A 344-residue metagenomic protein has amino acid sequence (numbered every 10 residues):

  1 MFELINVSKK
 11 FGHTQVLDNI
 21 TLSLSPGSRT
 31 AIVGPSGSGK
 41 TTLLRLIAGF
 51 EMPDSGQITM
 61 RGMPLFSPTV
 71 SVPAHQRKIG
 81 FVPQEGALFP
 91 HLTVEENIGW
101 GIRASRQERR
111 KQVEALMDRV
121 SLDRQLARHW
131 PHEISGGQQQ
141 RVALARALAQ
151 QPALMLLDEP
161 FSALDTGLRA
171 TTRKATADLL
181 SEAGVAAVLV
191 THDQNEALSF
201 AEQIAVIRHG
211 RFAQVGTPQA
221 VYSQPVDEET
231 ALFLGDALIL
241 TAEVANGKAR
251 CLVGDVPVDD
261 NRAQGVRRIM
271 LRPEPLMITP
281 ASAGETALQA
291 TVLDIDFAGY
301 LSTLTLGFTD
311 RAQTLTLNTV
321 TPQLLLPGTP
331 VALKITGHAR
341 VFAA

Functional and structural regions predicted by a protein language model:
V33-P35: The feature captures the beta-strand-to-loop junction immediately N-terminal to the Walker
A48: Helix-to-loop junction immediately C-terminal to a conserved catalytic motif
D54-Q57, H209: Conserved coupling/switch loops of ABC nucleotide-binding domains, chiefly the family-specific signature
G56-S67: Conserved ABC transporter NBD signature motif
K78-G80, T93-E229: ABC ATPase nucleotide-binding domains
R250-I295, P322-A344: Glycine/charge-rich catalytic "coupling/switch" loops of P-loop NTPases
